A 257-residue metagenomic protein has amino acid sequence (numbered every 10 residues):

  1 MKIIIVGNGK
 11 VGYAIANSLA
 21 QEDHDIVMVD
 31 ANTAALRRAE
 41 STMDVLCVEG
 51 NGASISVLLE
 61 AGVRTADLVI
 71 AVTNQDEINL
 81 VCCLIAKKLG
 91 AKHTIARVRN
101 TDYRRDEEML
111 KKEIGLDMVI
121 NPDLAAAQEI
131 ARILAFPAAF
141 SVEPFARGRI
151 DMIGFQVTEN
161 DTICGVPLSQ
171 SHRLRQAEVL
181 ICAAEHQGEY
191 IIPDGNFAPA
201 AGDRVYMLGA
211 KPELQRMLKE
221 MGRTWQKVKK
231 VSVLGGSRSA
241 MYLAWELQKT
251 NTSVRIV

Functional and structural regions predicted by a protein language model:
M1-V257: Cytosolic regulatory regions of ion transport systems
